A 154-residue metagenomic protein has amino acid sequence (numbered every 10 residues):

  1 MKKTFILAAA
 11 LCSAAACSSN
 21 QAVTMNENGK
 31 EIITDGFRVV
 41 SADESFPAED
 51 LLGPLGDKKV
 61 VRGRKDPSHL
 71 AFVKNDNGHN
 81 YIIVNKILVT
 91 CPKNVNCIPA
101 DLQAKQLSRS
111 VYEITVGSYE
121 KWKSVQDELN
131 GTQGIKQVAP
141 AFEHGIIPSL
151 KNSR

Functional and structural regions predicted by a protein language model:
M1-T4: Positively charged n-region of N-terminal signal peptides that target proteins for export
I6-A9: Sec-dependent N-terminal signal peptides
A15-A16: C-terminal motif of bacterial Sec signal peptides marking the signal peptidase cleavage site
S19-R154: Primarily auto-inhibitory N-terminal propeptides
